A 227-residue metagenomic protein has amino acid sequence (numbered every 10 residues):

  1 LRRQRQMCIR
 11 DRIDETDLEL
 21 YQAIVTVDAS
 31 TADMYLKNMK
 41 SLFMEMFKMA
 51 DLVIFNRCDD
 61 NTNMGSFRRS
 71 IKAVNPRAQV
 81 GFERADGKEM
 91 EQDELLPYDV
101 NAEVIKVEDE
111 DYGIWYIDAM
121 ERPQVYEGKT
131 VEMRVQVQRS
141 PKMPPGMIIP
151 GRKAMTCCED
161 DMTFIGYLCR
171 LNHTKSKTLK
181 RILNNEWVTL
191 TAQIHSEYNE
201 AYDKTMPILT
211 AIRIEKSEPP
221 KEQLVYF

Functional and structural regions predicted by a protein language model:
R2-I9: Short, small-residue-biased leader/transition segments that mark boundaries at the very start of proteins
R10, E19-Y35, L42-M44, K48-F227: OB-fold and OB-like single-stranded nucleic-acid-recognition modules and their adjacent interaction interfaces
D14-T16: A general "mature secreted/periplasmic domain" signal
